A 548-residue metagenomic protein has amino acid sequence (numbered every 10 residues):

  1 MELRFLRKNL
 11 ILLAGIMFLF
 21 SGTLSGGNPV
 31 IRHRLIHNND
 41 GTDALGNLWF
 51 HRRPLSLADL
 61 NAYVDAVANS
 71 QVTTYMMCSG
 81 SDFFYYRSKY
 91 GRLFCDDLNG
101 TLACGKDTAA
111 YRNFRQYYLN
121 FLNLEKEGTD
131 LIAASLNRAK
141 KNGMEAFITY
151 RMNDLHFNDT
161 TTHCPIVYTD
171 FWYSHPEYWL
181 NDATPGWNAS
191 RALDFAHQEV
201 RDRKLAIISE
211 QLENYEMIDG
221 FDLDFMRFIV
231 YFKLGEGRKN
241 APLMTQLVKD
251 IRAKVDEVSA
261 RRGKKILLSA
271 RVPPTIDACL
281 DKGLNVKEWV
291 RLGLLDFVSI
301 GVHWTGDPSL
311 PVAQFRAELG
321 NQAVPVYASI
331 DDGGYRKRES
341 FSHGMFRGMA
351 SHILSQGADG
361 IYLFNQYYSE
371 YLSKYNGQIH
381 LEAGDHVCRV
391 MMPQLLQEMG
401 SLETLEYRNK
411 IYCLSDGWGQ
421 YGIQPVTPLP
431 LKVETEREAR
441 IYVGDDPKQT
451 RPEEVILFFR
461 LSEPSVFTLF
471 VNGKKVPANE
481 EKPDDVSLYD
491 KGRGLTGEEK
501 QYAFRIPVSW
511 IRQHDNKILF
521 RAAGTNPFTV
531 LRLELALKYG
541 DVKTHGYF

Functional and structural regions predicted by a protein language model:
V30-L57, L102-N137, F147-E210, E339 (+1 more regions): Active-site-adjacent "subsite" loops/lids of carbohydrate-active enzymes
L45, R53-A58, G80-Y85, E125 (+4 more regions): Acidic-and-aromatic substrate-binding clefts and catalytic sites of carbohydrate-active enzymes
A58-Y85, E213-G220, L294-V298, S355-G360: Catalytic domains of carbohydrate-active enzymes, especially glycoside hydrolases
V72-L124, I300-V302, S309, A313-Q314: Aromatic-lined carbohydrate-binding/catalytic grooves of carbohydrate-active enzymes
E199-V324, M345: Active-site neighborhood of glycoside hydrolase catalytic domains
D307-Y362: Catalytic-core region of carbohydrate-active enzymes that cleave or remodel glycosidic bonds
D359-Q449: Aromatic- and carboxylate-lined catalytic core of secreted/periplasmic carbohydrate-active enzymes
S462-H545: Beta-strand-rich ligand-recognition modules
